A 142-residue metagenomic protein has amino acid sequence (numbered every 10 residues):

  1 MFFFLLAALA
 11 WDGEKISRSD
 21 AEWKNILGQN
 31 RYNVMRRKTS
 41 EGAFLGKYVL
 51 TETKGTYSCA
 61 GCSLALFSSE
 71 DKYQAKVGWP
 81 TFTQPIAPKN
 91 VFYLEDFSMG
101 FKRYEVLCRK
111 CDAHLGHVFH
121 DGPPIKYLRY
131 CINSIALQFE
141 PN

Functional and structural regions predicted by a protein language model:
F2-A10: Hydrophobic h-region of N-terminal signal peptides that target proteins for export in Gram-negative bacteria
E14-D20, K24-S58, L64-N142: A short Gly-Trp-Pro
